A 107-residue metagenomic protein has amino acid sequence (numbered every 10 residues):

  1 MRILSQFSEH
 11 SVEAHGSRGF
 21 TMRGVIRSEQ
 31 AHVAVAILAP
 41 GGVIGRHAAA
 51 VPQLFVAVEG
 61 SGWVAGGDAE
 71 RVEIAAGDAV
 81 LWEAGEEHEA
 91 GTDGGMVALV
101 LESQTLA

Functional and structural regions predicted by a protein language model:
M1-A34, G45, A75: A short, N-terminal "cap"/entry segment at the start of jelly-roll beta-barrel domains of the cupin/DSBH fold
G41-V51, S61: Short beta-strand/loop turn elements enriched in aromatics
I44-R46, V64-A65, W82, E87-D93: Short beta-strand His + acidic residue motifs that chelate non-heme Fe in jelly-roll/DSBH and cupin folds
L54-A76, E86: A short beta-strand-loop-beta hairpin characteristic of the jelly-roll/cupin
R71, A84-A107: Ligand-binding loop in jelly-roll beta-barrel domains
